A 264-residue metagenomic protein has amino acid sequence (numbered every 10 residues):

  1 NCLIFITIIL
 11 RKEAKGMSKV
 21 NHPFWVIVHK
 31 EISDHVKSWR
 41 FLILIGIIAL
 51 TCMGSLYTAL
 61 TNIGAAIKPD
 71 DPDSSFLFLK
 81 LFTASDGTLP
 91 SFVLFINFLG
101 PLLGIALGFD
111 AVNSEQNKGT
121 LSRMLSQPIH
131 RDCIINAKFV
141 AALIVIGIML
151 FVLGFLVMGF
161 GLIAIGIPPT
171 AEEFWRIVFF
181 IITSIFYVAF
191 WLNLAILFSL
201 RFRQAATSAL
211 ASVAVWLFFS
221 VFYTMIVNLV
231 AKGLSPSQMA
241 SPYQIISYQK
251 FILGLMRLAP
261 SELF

Functional and structural regions predicted by a protein language model:
M17-A49: Aromatic- and glycine-rich beta-strand/loop motifs that create alpha-glucan
S38, I182-Y223, N228: A structural motif at transmembrane helix-loop-helix junctions in multipass membrane proteins
R40, H130-R131: Short coil/turn motifs that cap or connect alpha-helices
I47, G87-S114, I146: Long, hydrophobic alpha-helical segments
C52-T61, F76-I96, A137-I196, L200-R203: Secretory targeting signals
A59-T83, V221-F264: Terminal transmembrane helical anchor/hairpin motif
G104-G108, L156, L194, Y223: Hydrophobic/aromatic residues in alpha-helical transmembrane segments
I105-Q127, F139: Transmembrane helix boundary and interhelical loop/hinge segments in multi-pass membrane proteins
